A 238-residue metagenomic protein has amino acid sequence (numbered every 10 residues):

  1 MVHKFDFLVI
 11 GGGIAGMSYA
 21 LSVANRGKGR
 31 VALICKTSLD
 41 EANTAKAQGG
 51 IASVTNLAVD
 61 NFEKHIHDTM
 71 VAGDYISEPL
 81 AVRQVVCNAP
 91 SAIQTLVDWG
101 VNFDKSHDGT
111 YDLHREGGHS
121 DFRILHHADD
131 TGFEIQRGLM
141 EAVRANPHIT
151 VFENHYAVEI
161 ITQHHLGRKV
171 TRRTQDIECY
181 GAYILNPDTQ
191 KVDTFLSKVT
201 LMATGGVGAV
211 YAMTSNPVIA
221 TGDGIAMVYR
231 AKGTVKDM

Functional and structural regions predicted by a protein language model:
M1-K4, P187-D193: A short, basic/flexible loop-to-alpha-helix module at the beginning of a structural domain
F7-L33: N-terminal Rossmann-like FAD-binding beta1-loop-alpha1 element of flavoenzymes
L8-I10, F195-T204: Short hydrophobic core segments
S18, S22-V23, N43, T200 (+1 more regions): Hydrophobic/aromatic ligand-binding patch that stacks against planar heteroaromatic rings of cofactors or nucleotides
A24-N25, V97, Y229: Anion (oxyanion) recognition and catalysis
G29-R30, C35-Y180, I184-D188, A203 (+2 more regions): Conserved N-terminal/central alpha/beta ligand/cofactor-binding core
V101, T189-K198: Conserved oxyanion/phosphate-binding beta-strand-loop segments in alpha/beta enzyme cores
V199-M238: Glycine-rich loop(s) and the adjacent beta-strand/alpha-helix scaffold that form part
